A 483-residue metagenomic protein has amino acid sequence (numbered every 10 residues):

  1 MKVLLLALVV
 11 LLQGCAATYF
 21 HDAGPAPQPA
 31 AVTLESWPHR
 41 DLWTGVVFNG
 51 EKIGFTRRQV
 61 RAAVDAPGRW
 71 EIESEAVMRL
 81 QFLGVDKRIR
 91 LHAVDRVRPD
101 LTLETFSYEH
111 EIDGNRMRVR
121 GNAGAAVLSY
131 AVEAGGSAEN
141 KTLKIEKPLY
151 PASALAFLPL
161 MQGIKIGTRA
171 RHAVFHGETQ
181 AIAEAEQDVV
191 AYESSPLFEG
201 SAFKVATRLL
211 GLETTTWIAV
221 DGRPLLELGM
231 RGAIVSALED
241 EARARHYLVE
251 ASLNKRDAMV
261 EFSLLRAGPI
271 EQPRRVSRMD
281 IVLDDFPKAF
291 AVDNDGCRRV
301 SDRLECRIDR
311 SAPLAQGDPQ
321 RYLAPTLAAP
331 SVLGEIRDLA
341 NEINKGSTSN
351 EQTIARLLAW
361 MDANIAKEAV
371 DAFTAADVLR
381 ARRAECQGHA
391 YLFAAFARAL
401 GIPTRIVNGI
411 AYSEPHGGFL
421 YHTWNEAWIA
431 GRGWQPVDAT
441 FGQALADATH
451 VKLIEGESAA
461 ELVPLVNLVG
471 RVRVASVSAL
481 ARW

Functional and structural regions predicted by a protein language model:
M1-A7: Sec-dependent signal peptide recognition, specifically the positively charged N-region followed immediately by
L12-G14: C-terminal motif of bacterial Sec signal peptides marking the signal peptidase cleavage site
A16-A125, L160-A315, A459-W483: Acidic, serine/threonine-rich low-complexity disordered tracts
G24, S201-K204, L210-L212, D221-R223 (+1 more regions): Hydrophobic/aromatic-rich core segments of domains that either
G50, T353-L357, R382-A397: Active-site nucleophilic cysteine motif
V132-S153, L357: Acidic/charged, solvent-exposed loop-and-adjacent secondary-structure segments enriched in E/D, K/R, S/T, and G/P
L160, V190-E193, F203-V205, E213-T215 (+4 more regions): Generic recognition of flexible, low-complexity loop/linker segments
D295-R383: Acidic low-complexity segments
